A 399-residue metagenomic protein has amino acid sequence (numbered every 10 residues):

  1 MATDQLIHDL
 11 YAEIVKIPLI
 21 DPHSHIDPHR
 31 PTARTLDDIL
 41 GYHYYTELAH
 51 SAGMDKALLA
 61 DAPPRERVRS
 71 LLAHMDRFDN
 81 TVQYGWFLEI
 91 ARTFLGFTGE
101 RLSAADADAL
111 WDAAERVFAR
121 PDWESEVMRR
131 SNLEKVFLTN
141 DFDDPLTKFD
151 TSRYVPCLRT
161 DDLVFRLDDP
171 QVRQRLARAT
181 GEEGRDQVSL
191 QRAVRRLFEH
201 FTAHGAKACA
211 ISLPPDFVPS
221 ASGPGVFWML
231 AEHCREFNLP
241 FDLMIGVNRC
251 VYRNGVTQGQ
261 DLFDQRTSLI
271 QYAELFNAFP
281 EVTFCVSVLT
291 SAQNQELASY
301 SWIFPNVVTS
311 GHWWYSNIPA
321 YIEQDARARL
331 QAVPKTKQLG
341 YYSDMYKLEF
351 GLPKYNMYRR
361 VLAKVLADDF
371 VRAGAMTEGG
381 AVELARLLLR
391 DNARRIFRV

Functional and structural regions predicted by a protein language model:
A2-F237, V282, A298-V399: Metal-cofactor-binding active-site regions of metalloenzymes
K148, L158-Q171, R253-N277: Extended hydrophobic/aromatic segments used for targeting, binding, or gating
A208, P214-Q271: Acidic, glycine-rich loop-and-beta core segments that form the ion-binding/anion-interacting portion of active sites
S212, D242-N248, S287-L289, S310-H312 (+1 more regions): Generic beta-strand/beta-sheet core signal
R253-V256, P280-C285, T309-G311: Short, flexible active-site loops
D261-Q271, V288-Q295, I318-I322: A general structural motif
F276-A292: Electropositive, surface-exposed helix/loop patches at the edges of structured domains that serve as adaptable
